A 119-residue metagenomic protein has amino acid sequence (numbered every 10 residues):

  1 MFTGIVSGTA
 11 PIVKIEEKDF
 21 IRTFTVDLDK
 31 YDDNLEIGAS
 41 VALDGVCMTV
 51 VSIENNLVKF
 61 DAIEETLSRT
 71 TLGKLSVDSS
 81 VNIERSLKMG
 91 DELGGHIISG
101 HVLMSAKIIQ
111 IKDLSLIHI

Functional and structural regions predicted by a protein language model:
M1-I117: Conserved loop->alpha-helix
